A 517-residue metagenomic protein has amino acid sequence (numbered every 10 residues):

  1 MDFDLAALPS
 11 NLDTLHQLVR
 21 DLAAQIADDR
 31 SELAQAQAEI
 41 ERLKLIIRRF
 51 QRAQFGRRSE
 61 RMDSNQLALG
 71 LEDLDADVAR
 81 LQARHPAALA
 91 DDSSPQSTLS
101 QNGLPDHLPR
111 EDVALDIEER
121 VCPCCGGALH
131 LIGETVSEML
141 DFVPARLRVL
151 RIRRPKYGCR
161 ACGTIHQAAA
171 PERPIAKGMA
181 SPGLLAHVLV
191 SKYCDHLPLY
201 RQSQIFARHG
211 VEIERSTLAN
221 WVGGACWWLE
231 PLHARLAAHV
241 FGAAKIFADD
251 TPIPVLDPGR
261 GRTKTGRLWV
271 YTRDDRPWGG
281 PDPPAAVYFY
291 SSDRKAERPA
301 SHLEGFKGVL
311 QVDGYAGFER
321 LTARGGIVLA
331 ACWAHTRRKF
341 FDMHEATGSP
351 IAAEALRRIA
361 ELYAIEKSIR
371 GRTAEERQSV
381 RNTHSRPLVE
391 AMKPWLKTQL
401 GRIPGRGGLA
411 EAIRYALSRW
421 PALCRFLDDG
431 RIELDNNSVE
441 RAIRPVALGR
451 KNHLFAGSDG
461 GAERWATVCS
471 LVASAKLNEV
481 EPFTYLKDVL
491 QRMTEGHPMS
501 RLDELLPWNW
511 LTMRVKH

Functional and structural regions predicted by a protein language model:
M1-M179, F247-A248, P254, W278 (+3 more regions): Short, flexible loop/hinge motifs at secondary-structure junctions
L22, G56, C122-C125, C159 (+11 more regions): Mobile genetic element proteins and their domesticated derivatives, centered on retroelements and DNA transposons
A114, E118-E119, P123, Y200-G305 (+1 more regions): Gly/Pro-rich turn-and-neighbor structural signature
L131-G133, Q167-A170, V255-D257, G279-P281 (+4 more regions): Short helix/loop capping segments that flank catalytic or ligand/cofactor-binding pockets
P182-D195: Short, amphipathic alpha-helical "recognition" segments used to contact nucleic acids or chromatin
K245-I246, G314, A323-R357: Conserved beta-strand -> loop -> alpha-helix junction used to position metal-binding or nucleic-acid-contacting
R260-G266, Y271, L321-L329, A346-T347: Short secondary-structure boundary/capping segments
G305-G308, V312-E319, P350-H517: Acidic/histidine-rich catalytic cores and adjacent linkers of DNA breakage/strand-transfer/modification proteins
